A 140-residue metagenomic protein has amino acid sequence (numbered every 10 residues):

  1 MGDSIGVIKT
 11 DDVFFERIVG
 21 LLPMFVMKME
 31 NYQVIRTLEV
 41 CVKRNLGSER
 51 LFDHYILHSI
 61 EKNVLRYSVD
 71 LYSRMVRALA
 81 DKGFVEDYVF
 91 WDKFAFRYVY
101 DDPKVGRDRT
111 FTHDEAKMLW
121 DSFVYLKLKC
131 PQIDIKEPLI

Functional and structural regions predicted by a protein language model:
M1-I140: Eukaryotic RNA-binding helical-repeat scaffolds
